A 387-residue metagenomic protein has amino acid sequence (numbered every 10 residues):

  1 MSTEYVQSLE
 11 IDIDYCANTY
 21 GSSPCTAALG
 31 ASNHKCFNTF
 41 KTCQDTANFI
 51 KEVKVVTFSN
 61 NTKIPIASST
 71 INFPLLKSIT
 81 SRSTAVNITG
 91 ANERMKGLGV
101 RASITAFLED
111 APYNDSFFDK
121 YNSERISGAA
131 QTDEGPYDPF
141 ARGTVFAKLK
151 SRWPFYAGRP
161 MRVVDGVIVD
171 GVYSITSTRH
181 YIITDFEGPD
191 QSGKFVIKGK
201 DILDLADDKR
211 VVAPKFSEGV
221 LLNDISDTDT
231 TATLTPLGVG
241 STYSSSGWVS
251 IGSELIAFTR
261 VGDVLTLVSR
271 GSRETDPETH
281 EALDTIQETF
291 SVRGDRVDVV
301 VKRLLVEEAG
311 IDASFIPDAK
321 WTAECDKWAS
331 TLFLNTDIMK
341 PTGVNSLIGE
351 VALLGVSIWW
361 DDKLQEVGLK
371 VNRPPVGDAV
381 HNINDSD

Functional and structural regions predicted by a protein language model:
M1-G97: Polar/acidic, low-complexity leader/linker segments enriched in S/T/G and N/D
M1-I11, V164-V211, W328-D387: Short beta-strand-centered interaction patches in the first periplasmic/extracellular domains of large envelope
V55-F58, I66, L76, S174-Y181 (+2 more regions): Local beta-strand/beta-hairpin segments that build beta-sheet-rich folds
N92-W153, V212-E281: Autoprocessing Asn-cyclization modules and mimics
V100, A106, I183, V292-F315 (+1 more regions): Amphipathic, non-transmembrane alpha-helical segments in extracytoplasmic/periplasmic proteins
F155-G166, G310, I316-W321: Acidic/polar, low-complexity linker and loop regions
P160-T176, S245-I256: Short aromatic-glycine motifs in intrinsically disordered, low-complexity regions
Y173, P189-S192, V196-K215, W248-T259 (+3 more regions): N-terminal targeting/assembly segments of extracytoplasmic apparatus and virion spike/baseplate proteins
